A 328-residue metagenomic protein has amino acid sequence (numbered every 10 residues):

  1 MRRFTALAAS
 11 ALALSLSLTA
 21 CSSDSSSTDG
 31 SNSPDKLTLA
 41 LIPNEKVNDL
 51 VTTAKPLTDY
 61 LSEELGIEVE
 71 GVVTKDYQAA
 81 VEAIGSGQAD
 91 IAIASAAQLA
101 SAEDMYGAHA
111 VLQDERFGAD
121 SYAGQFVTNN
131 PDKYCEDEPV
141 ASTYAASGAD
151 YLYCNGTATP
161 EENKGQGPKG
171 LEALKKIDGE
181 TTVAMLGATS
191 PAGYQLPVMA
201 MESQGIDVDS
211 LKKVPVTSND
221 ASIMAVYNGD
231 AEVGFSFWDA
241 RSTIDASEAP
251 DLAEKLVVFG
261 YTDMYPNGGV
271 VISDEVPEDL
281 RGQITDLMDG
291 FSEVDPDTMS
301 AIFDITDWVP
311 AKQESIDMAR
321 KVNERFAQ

Functional and structural regions predicted by a protein language model:
S15-A20: C-terminal motif of bacterial Sec signal peptides marking the signal peptidase cleavage site
S22-S25: Bacterial signal peptide processing site
P34-L39, E45-T52, P56, I272-Q328: An extracytoplasmic/periplasmic, membrane-proximal ligand-sensing/linker region
I42, R116-Q125, A249-T285, D304-Q313: Periplasmic-binding protein-like
E63-V73, Q88, Y151-P160, G179-T182 (+3 more regions): A local structural motif
V72-E82, D209-M224, M264: Short helix-initiation/N-cap motifs at beta->coil->alpha
A96-Y106, A200-S203, Y227-N228, E232-A253: A ligand-binding cleft/hinge motif common to bilobed small-molecule-binding domains
E115-T189: A conserved helix-loop-strand patch within extracytoplasmic ligand-binding domains of the periplasmic binding
